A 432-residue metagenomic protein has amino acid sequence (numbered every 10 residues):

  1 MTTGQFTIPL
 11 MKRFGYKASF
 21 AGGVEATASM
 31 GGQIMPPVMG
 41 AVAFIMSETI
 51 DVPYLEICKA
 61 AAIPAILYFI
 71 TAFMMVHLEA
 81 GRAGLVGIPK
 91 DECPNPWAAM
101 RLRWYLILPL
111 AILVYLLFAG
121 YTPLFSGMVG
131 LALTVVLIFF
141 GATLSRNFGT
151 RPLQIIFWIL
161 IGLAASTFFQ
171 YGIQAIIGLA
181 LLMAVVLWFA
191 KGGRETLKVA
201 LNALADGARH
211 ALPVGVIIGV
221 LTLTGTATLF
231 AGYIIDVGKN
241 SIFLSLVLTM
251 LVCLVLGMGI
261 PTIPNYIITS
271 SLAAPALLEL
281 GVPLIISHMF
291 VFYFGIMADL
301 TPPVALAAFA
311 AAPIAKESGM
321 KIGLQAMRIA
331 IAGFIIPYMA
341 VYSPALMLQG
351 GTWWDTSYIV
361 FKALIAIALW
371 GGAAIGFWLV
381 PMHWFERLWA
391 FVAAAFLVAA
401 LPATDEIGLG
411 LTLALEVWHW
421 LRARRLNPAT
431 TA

Functional and structural regions predicted by a protein language model:
M1-G32, V38, V42, D51 (+2 more regions): Hydrophobic transmembrane alpha-helices that form the pore/transport pathway of multi-pass ion and small-solute
F14-F20, R101-I107, A205-H210, Y233-L251 (+2 more regions): Membrane-interfacial loop-to-helix junctions in multi-pass transporters
F14-M30, I57-A60, I66, I242-L256 (+3 more regions): Alpha-helical transmembrane segments of multi-pass membrane proteins
M30, A41, I45-T49, L110-Y115 (+5 more regions): Alpha-helical transmembrane segments of multipass membrane proteins
F44-Y54, F118-Y121, F168-Y171, V220-L229 (+4 more regions): Transmembrane helix-loop junctions in multi-pass membrane proteins
S47-I63, G120, A274-I286, M347-Q349: Helix-coil boundary and interhelical linker segments in multi-pass alpha-helical membrane proteins
K59-D206, L306-A395, A423-A432: Long, contiguous bundles of hydrophobic transmembrane helices that form the permeation core of multi-pass
T143, P152, F169-Q174, V185-L256 (+1 more regions): Helix-loop-helix junctions that connect adjacent transmembrane helices in secondary transporters/permeases, recognized
